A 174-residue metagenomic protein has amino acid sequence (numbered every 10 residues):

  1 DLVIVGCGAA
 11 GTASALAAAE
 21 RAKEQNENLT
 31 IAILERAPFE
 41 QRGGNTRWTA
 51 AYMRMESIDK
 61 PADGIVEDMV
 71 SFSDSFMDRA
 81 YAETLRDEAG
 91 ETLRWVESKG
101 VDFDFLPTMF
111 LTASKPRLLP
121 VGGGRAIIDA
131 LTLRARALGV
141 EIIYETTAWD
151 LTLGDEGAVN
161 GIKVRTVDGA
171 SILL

Functional and structural regions predicted by a protein language model:
D1-L2, V159: Alpha/beta-hydrolase fold active-site loops
L2-I33: N-terminal Rossmann-like FAD-binding beta1-loop-alpha1 element of flavoenzymes
C7-G8, P120, I172: Alpha-helix N-cap/helix-initiation motif
A9, D59, D168: Flexible, active-site-proximal loop/turn residues at the rims of small-molecule/cofactor binding pockets and catalytic
L29-T30, R36-A158: Conserved N-terminal/central alpha/beta ligand/cofactor-binding core
G161-T166: Short beta-strand segments that buttress and anchor functional surface loops
V167-L174: Core beta-strand elements of the Rossmann-like FAD/NAD(P) dinucleotide-binding domain in flavoenzyme oxidoreductases
